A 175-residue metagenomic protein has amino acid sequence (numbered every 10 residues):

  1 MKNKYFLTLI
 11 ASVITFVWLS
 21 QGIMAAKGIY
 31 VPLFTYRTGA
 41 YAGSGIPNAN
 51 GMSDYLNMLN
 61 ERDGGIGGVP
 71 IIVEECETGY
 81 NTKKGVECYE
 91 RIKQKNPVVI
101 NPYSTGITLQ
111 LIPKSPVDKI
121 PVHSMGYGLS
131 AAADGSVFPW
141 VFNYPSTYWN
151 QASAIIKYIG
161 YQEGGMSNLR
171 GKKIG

Functional and structural regions predicted by a protein language model:
M1-Y30, Q94: Short, low-complexity disordered leader/linker segments with a strong preference for bacterial N-terminal type II
A26, I66, L169-G171: Short, flexible coil/linker segments at domain boundaries that flank nucleotide/cofactor-interacting
G28-Y36, I71-E75, K172-G175: Short, well-ordered beta-strand elements
V31-S53, C76-K83, S104: Extracytoplasmic "Venus flytrap"
T38, L56-D63, I92-N96, S115 (+1 more regions): Sec/Tat-exported extracytoplasmic proteins
N50-E75, G164-S167: Signal peptide-proximal N-terminal region of secreted/periplasmic/extracellular or secretory-lumen proteins
P70-Q94, A152-I156: Structural motif
K83, P97-G175: Extracytoplasmic ligand/sensor domains, especially the bilobed periplasmic-binding protein
